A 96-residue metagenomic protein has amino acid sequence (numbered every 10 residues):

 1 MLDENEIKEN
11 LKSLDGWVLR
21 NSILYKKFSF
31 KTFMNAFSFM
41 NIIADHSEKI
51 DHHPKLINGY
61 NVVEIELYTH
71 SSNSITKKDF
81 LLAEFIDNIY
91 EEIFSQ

Functional and structural regions predicted by a protein language model:
M1-L19: Short acidic N-proximal helix/loop "leader" segments that mark the beginning of a domain or an inter-domain linker
I23-K31: Short, well-ordered beta-strand elements within core beta-sheets of diverse protein domains
T32-F33, S72: Helix N-cap motif at beta-to-alpha junctions
N41-A44, E84: Solvent-exposed alpha-helix faces
S47, D51-I57, F85-Q96: A short N-terminal helical cap/helix-turn-helix that marks the beginning of AMP-binding/adenylate-forming
L67-E92: C-terminal structural segments of small proteins and small subunits
